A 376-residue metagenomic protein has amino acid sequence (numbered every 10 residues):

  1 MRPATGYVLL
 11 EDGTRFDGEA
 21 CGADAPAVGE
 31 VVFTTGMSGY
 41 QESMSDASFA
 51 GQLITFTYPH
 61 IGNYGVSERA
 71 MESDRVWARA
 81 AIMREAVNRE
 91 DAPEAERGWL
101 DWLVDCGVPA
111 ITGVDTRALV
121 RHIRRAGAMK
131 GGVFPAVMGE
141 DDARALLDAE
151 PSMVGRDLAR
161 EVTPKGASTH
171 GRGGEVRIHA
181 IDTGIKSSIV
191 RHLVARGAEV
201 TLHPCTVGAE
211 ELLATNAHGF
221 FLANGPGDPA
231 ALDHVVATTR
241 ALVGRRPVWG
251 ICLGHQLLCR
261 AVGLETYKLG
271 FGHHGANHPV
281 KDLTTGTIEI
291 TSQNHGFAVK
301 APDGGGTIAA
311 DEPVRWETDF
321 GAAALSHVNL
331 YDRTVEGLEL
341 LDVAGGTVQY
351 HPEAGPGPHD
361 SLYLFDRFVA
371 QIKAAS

Functional and structural regions predicted by a protein language model:
M1-A198, L202-T206, E210, A214-T215 (+3 more regions): RNA-binding accessory domains that recognize and position tRNA/RNA substrates
Y7-V8, D46, P279-K281, S326 (+1 more regions): Residue-level detector of beta-strand face positions
A20-C21, P59, N294, L340 (+1 more regions): Residue-level structural signal for beta-strand termini and adjacent loop
A86, G225, V343, E353: Flexible loop residues that form catalytic and substrate-binding hotspots at small-molecule/glycan-binding clefts
I111, L222, L325-H327, E336-E339 (+1 more regions): Conserved active-site loop/cleft motifs that coordinate metal ions or position small ligands
R177-D182, T291-S292, G346-Y350: Active-site-proximal beta-strand elements of phosphoester/diester hydrolases
H218, N224-P302, G345, G357-I372: Cysteine-nucleophile active-site neighborhood
T287-D342, S376: Catalytic beta-strand/loop cores that center a nucleophilic Ser/Cys/Thr and support acyl-enzyme chemistry
